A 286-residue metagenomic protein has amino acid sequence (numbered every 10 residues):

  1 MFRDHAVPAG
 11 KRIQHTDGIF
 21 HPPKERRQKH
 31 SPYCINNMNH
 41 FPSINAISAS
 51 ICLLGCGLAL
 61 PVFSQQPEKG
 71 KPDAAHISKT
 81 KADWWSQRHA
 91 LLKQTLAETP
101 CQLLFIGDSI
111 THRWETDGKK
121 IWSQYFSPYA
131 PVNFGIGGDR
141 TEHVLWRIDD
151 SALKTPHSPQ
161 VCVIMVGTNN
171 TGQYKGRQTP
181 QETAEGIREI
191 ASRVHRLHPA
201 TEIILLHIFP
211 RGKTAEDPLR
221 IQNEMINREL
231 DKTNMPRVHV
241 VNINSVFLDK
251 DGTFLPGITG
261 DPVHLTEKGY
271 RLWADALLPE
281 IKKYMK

Functional and structural regions predicted by a protein language model:
M1-D4, T16-G18, H30-I106, I110-Q124 (+2 more regions): N-terminal secretory targeting modules
A6-A9: Short linear motifs in low-complexity or flexible loops
Q102-G107, A130-G135, Q160-V166, N170 (+3 more regions): Structural recognition of the beta-strand scaffold that forms the well-ordered cores of secreted hydrolase catalytic
H112-S127, T141-R188, R193, I204 (+1 more regions): Oxyanion-hole/transition-state-stabilizing segment in secreted/luminal serine hydrolases and related acyltransferases
S127, P199-A200, P236: Proline-centered flexible-loop/turn and helix-kink motifs
P131-F134, Y174-P180, T214-D217, T259-H264: Second-shell loop/turn segments in exported
P210-K286: Catalytic His-Asp segment of secreted/periplasmic serine-dependent ester chemistry enzymes
